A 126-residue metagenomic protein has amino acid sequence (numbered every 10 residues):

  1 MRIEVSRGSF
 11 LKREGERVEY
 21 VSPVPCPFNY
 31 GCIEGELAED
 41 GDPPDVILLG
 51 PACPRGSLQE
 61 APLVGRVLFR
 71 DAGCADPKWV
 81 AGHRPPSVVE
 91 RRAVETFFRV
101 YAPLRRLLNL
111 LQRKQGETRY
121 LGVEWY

Functional and structural regions predicted by a protein language model:
M1-Y126: Hydrophobic N-terminal alpha-helices or hydrophobic patches in metabolic proteins across all domains of life
